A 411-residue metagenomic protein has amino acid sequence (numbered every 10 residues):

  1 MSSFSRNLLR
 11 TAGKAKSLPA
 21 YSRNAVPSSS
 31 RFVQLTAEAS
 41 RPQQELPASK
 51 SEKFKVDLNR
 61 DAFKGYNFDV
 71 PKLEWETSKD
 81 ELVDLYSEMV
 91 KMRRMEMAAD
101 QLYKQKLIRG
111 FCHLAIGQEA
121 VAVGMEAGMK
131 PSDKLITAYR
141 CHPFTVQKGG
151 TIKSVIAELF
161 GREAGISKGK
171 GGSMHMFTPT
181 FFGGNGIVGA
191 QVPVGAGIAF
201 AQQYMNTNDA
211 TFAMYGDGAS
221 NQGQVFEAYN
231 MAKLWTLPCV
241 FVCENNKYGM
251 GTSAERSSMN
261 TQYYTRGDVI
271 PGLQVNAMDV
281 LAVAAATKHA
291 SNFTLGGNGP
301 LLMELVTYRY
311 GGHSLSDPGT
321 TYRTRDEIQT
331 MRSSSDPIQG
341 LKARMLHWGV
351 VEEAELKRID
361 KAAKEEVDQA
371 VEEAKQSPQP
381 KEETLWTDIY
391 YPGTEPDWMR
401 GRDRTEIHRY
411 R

Functional and structural regions predicted by a protein language model:
S2-V121, G311, P318-T321, R325-R411: Conserved acidic/glycine
S40-P47, F54-D57, W75-D84, C112-I116 (+5 more regions): Short, mixed-charge, low-aromatic patches
M89, K106, G128, L159 (+5 more regions): Alpha-helix boundary/capping residues
R94, R140, A277: Residues that form or immediately flank small-molecule/cofactor binding pockets and catalytic motifs
M97-Q101, Q105-W235, S253-N260, Y264 (+1 more regions): Cofactor-binding active-site loop characterized by glycine-rich and histidine/acidic residues
Y139, L305-T307, I389: A general secondary-structure junction signal
F181-Q379: Glycine-rich ThDP/TPP pyrophosphate-binding loop and its adjacent helix/strand module within ThDP-dependent enzymes
